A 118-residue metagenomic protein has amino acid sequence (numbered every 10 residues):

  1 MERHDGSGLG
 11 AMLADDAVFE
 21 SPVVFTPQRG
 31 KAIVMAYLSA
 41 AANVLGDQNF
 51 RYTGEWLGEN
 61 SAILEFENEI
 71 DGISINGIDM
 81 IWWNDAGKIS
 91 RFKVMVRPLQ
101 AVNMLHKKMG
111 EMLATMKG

Functional and structural regions predicted by a protein language model:
E2, Q28, I75: Short glycine/serine/threonine-biased micro-segments
E2-A11, D15, G110, M116-G118: Short, low-complexity N-terminal intrinsically disordered segments enriched in polar/charged residues
G6-E59: A solvent-exposed, acidic/Ser-Thr-rich amphipathic alpha-helical stretch
S39-G118: A beta-strand edge to alpha-helix "cap/lid" segment located at domain peripheries
